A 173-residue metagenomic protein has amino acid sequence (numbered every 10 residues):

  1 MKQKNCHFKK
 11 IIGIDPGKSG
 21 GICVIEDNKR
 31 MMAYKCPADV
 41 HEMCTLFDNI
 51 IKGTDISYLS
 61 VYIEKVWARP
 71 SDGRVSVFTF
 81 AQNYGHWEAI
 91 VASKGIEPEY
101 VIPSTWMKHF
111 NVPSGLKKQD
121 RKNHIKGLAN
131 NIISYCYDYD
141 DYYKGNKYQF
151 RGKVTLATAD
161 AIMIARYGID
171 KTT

Functional and structural regions predicted by a protein language model:
M1-T173: Phosphate- and other anionic-substrate recognition elements at nucleic-acid/protein interfaces
